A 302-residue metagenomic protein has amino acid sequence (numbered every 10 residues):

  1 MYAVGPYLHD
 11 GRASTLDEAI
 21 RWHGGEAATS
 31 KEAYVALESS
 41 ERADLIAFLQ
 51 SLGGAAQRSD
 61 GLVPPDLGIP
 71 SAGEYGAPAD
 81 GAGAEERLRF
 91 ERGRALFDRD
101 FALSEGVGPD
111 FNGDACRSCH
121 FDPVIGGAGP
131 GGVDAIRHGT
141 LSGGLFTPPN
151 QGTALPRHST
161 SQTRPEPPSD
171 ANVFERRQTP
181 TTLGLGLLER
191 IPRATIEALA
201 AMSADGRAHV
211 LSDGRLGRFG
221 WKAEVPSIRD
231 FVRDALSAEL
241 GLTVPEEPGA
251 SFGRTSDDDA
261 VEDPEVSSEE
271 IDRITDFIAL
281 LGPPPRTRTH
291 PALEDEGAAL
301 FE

Functional and structural regions predicted by a protein language model:
M1-E302: Periplasmic c-type cytochrome electron-transfer domains
